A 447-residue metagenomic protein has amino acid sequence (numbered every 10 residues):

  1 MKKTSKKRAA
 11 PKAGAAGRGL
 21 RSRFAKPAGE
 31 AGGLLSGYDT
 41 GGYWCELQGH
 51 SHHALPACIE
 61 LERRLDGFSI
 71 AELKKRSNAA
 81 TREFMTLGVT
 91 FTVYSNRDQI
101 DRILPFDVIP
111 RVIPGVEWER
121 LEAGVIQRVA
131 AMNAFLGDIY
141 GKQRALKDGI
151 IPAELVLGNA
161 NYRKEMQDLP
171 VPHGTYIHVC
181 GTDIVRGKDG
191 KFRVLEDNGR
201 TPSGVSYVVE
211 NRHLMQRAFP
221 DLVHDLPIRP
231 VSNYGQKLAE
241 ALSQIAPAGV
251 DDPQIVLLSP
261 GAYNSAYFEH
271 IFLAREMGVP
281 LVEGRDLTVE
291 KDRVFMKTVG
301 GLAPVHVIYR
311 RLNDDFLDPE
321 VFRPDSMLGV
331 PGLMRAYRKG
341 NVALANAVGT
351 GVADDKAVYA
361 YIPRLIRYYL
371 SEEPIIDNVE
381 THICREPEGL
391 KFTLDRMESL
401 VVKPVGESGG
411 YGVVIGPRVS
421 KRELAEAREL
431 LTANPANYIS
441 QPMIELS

Functional and structural regions predicted by a protein language model:
M1-S447: Preference for protein termini
